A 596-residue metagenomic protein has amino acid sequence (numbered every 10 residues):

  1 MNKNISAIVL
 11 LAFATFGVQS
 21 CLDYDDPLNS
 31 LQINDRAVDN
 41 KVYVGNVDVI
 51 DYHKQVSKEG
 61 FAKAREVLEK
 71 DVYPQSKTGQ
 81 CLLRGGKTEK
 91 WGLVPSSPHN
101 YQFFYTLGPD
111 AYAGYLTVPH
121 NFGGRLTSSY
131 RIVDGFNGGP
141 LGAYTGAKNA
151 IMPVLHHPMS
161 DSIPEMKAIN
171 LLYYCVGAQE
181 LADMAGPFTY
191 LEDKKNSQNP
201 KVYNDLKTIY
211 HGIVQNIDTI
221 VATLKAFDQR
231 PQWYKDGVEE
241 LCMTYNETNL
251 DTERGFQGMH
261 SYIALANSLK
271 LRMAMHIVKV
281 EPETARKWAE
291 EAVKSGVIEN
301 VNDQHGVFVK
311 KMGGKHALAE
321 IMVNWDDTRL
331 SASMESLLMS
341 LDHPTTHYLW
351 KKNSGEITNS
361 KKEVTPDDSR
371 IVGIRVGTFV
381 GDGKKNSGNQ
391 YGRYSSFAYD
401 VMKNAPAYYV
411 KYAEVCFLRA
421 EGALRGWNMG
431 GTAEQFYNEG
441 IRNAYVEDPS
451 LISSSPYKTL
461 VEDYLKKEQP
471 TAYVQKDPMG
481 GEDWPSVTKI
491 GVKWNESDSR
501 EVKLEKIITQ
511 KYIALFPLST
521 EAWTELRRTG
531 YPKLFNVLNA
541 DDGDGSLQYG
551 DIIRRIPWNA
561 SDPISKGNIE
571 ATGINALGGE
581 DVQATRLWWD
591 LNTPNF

Functional and structural regions predicted by a protein language model:
M1-L31: Bacterial Sec-dependent N-terminal signal peptides
C21, G79-C81, A292, G440 (+2 more regions): A generic structural signal for nonpolar/aromatic side chains embedded in well-ordered alpha-helices
C21-T106, G142, P532, G543-F596: Membrane-proximal, proline-rich intrinsically disordered regions
V42-G45, V49, H53-S57, Q102 (+3 more regions): Charged, glycine/proline-rich intrinsically disordered loops and linkers
K90-S96, P187-T189, A285, E521-T524: Beta-strand acidic-aromatic groove motif in beta-rich domains, primarily in extracellular
S96-P119, G123: A short Gly-Trp-Pro
A113-S453, E496-E505, Q510: Structured, solvent-exposed acidic/aromatic patches
Y457-F596: C-terminal functional modules
